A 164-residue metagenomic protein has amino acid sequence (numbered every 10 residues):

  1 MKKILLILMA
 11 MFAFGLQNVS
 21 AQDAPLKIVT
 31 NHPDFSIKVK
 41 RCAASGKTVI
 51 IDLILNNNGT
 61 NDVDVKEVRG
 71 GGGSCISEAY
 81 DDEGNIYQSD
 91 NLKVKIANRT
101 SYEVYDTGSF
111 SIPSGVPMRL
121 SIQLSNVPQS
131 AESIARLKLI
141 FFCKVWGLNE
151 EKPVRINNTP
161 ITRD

Functional and structural regions predicted by a protein language model:
M1-D23: Bacterial Sec-dependent N-terminal signal peptides
Q22-G46, N58-T60, I96-N98: Low-complexity, acidic Ser/Thr/Pro/Gly-rich terminal tails and inter-domain linkers that flank the onset of structured
Q22-T30, T60, K66-S77, Y105-D164: Surface-exposed edge beta-strand/loop patches
H32-D34, G84, N149: Glycine-centered tight beta-turn/hairpin loop motif at sheet-sheet or coil-to-beta transitions
K38-D52, V63-K66, T107-S114: Short, solvent-exposed beta-strand/turn "edge" segments of beta-rich domains on protein surfaces
V49-N57, I122: Short, well-ordered beta-strand segments enriched in hydrophobic/aromatic residues
V68-L92: Solvent-exposed beta-hairpin/edge-strand motifs
D90-T107: Short beta-strand and strand-turn-strand segments in soluble, beta-rich domains
